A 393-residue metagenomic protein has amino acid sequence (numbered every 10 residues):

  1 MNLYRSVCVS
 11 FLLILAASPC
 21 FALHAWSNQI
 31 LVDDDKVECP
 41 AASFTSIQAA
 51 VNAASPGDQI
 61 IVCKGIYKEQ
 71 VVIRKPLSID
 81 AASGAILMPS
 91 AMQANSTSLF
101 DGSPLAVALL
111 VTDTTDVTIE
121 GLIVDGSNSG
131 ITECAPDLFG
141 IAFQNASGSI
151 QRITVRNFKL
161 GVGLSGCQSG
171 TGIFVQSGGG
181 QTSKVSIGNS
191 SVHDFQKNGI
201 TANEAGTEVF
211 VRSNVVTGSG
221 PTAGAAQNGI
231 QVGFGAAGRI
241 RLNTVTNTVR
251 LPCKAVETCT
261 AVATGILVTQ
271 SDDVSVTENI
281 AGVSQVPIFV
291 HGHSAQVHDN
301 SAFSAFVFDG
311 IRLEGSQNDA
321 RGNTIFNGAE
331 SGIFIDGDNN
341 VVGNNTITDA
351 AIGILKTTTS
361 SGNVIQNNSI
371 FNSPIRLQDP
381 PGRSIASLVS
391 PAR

Functional and structural regions predicted by a protein language model:
M1-F11: Bacterial N-terminal signal peptides that target proteins for export
V9-C20: Bacterial N-terminal signal peptides
C20-A53, K64, S78, S83 (+1 more regions): Right-handed parallel beta-helix/beta-solenoid
Q48, N52, I66-D80, L87-E120 (+5 more regions): Extracellular beta-strand-rich solenoid/capping regions of secreted or surface-exposed proteins that bind or remodel
I61, A94-S96, A261-V262, Q317 (+4 more regions): Acidic, glycine- and Ser/Thr-rich low-complexity intrinsically disordered tracts in extracellular/secreted proteins
I61, V72, S78-D80, M88 (+22 more regions): Extracellular beta-strand solenoid repeats
Y67-I73, P89-Q93, V107, N128-F139 (+10 more regions): Short glycine/acidic-rich loop motifs that flank beta-strands on beta-rich extracellular proteins
